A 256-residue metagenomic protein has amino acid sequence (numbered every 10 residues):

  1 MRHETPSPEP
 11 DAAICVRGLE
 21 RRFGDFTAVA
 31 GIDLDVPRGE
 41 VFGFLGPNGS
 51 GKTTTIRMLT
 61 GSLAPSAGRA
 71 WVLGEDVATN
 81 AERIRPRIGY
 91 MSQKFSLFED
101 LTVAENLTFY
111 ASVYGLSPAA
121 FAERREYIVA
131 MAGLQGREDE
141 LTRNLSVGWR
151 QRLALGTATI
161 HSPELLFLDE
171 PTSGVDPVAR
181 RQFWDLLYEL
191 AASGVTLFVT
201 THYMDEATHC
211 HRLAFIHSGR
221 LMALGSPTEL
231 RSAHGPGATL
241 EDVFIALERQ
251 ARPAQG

Functional and structural regions predicted by a protein language model:
G68-D76, I84: Conserved ABC transporter NBD signature motif
D100, L141-G148: Conserved ABC ATPase signature
T108, S112, A119-R137: Conserved ABC ATPase "signature" region
L166-D169: Catalytic Walker B motif of ABC-type/P-loop ATPase nucleotide-binding domains
L224-G225: ABC ATPase "signature
